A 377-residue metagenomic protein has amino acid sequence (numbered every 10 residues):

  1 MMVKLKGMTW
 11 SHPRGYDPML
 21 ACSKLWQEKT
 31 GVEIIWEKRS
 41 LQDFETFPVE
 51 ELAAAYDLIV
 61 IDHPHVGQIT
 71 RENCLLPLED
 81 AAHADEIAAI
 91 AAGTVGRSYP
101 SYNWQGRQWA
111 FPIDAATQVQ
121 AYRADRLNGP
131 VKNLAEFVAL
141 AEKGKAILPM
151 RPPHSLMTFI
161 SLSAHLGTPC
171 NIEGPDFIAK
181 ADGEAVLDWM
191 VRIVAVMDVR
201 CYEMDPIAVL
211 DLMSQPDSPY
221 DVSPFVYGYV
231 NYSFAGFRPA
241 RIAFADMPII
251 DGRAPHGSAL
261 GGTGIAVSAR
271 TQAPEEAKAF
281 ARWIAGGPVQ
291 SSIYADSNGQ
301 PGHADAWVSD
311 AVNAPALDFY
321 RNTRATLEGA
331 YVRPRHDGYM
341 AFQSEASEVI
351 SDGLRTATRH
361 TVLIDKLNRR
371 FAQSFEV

Functional and structural regions predicted by a protein language model:
M2-V66: Early extracytoplasmic/lumenal segment of secretory-pathway proteins
F44-Y56, E72, V194, P206-S223 (+2 more regions): Short helices/loops that flank or line small-molecule/ion binding pockets
V66-V119, G129: Hinge/lid segment of periplasmic solute-binding proteins
W109-F111, Q118, E136-F177, D182-E184 (+1 more regions): Extracytoplasmic/periplasmic solute-binding protein
G174-D205, M247: Glycine-centered hinge/linker elements that transmit conformational signals in sensory and ligand-binding systems
V196-Q272: Extracytoplasmic/periplasmic substrate-binding proteins
A208, T263-G299: Bilobed periplasmic-binding protein/Venus flytrap-like ligand-binding cleft at the lobe interface of extracytoplasmic
A295-E345, D352: Long, aromatic- and glycine/proline-rich binding clefts that accommodate carbohydrate-like moieties
